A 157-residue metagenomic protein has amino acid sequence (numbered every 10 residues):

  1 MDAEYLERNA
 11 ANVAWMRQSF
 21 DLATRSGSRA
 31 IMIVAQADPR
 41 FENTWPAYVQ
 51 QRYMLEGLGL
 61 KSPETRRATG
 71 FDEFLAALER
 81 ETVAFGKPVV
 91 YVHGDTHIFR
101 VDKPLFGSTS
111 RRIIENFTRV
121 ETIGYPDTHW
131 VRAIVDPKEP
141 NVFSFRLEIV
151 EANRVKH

Functional and structural regions predicted by a protein language model:
M1-P104: His/acidic metal-ligating clusters that form di-metal
H97-H157: Binuclear metal-dependent phosphoesterase catalytic core
